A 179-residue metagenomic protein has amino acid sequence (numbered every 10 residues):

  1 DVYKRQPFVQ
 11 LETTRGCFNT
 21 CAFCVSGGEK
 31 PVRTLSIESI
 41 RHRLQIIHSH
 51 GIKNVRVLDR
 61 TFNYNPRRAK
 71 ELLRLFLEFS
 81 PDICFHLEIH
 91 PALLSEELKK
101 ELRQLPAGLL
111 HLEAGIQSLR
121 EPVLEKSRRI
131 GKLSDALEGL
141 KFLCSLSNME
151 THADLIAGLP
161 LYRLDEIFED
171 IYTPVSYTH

Functional and structural regions predicted by a protein language model:
V2-Q6, T178-H179: Conserved small/polar residues in nucleotide/adenosyl-binding loops
K4-S147, A157: Radical SAM [4Fe-4S] cluster-binding motif and immediate context
L72, D170, T178: Aromatic/hydrophobic pocket-lining residues that form π-stacking "cages" and hydrophobic walls in ligand
E150: Short beta-strand/loop segments at the ligand-binding rim of alpha/beta enzyme cores
L161-T173: Catalytic cores of alpha/beta
